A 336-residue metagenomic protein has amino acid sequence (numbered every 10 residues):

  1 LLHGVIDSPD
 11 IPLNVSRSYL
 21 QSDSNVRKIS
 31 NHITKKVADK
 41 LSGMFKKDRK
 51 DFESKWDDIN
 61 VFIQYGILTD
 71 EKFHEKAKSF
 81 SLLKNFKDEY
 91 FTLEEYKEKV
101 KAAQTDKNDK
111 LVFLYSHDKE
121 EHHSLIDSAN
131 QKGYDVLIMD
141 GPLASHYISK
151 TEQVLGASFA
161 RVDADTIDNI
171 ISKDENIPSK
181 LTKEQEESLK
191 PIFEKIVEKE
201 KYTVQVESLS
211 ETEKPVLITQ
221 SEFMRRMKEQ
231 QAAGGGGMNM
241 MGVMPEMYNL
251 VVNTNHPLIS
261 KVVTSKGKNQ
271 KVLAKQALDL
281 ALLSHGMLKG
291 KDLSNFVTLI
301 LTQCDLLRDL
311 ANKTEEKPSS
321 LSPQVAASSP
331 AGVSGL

Functional and structural regions predicted by a protein language model:
L1-L336: Conserved GHKL (Bergerat-fold) ATPase module
